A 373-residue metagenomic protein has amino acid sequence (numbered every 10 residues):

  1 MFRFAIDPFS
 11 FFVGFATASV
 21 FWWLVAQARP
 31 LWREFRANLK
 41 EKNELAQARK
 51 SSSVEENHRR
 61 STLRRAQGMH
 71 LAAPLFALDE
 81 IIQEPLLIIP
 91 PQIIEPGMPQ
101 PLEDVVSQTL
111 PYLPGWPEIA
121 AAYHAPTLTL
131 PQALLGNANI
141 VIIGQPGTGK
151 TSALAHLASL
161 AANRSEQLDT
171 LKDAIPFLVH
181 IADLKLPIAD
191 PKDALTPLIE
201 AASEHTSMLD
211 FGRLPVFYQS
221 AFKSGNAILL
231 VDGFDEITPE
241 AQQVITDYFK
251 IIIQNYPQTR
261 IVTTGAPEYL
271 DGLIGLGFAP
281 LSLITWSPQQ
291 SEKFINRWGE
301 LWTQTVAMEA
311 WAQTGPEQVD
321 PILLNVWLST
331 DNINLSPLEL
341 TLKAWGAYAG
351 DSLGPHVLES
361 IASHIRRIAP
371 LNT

Functional and structural regions predicted by a protein language model:
F2-S52, Q92-T373: P-loop NTPase signaling cores
V54-S61, L71-E80, S165-A174, D331: Short, surface-exposed loop and linker segments with low hydrophobicity and enrichment for Pro/Ser/Thr
E56-R65, T127-A133: Short, charged, low-hydrophobicity "junction" segments
R59-G115: Charged, amphipathic alpha-helical linker segments immediately N-terminal to NTP-binding catalytic cores
